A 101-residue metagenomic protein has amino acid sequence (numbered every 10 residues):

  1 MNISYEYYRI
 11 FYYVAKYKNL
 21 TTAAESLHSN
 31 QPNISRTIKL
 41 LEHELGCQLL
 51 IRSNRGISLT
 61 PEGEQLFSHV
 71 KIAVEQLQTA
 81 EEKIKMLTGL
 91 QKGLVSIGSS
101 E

Functional and structural regions predicted by a protein language model:
S4-Y7, Q31, G63, V70 (+1 more regions): The N-cap/first-turn positions of alpha helices within or immediately adjacent to helix-turn-helix DNA-binding domains
Y12-H28: Short helix-boundary/capping micro-motifs
Y17, S26, L40-Q48, E81: Residue cluster at the C-terminal edge of the helix-turn-helix DNA-binding motif
N19-L20, I38, R52: Helix-turn-helix DNA-binding elements, focusing on the entry/boundary residues of the two helices that contact DNA
E42-P61: A short LG(V/I)-centered, amphipathic sequence patch enriched for acidic residue(s) preceding the LG motif
E44-L45, L66-T88: Alpha-helical linker/hinge and terminal dimerization helices associated with HTH transcriptional regulators
K85-E101: Interdomain hinge and pocket-entrance segments immediately C-terminal to HTH DNA-binding domains
